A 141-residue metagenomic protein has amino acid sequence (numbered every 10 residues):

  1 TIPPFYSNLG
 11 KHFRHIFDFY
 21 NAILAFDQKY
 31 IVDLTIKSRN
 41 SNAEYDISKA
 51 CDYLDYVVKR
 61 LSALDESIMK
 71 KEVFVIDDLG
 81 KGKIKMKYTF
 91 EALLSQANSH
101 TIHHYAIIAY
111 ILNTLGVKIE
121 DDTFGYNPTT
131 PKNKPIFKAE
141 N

Functional and structural regions predicted by a protein language model:
I2-I36, K83-F124, P131: Short, contiguous alpha-helical
K29-K71: Helix-adjacent hinge/juxtasegments
E66-K83: Carboxylate-rich helix-loop segments that flank metal/cofactor sites and access channels in metalloenzymes
K71-V75, D121-N127: Short, surface-exposed recognition loops or helix-turn segments adjacent to catalytic cores
K134-I136, N141: Ser/Thr/Pro-rich, acidic low-complexity intrinsically disordered regulatory segments
